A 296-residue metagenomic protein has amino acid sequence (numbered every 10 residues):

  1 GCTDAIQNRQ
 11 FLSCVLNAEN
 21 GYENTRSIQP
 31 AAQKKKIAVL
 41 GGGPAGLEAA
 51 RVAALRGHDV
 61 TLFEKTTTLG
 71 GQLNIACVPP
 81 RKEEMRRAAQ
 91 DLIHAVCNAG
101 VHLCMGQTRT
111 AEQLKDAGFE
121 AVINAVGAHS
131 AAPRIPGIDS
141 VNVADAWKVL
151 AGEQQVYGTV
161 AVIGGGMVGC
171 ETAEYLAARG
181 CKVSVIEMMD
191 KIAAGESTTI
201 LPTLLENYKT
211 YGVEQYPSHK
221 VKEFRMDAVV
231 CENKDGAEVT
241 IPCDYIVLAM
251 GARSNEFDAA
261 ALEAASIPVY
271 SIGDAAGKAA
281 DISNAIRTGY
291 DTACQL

Functional and structural regions predicted by a protein language model:
G1-K34: Cysteine-cluster motifs in flexible loop/terminal segments that predominantly coordinate metals
G1-Q7, E19, C97, V101 (+2 more regions): Generic secondary-structure signature for well-ordered alpha-helical cores
T3-L12, N124-R134: Proline-centered turn/helix-capping motifs that create local helix->coil transitions or kinks
L16-N20, N24-R26, L69-G71, I75 (+1 more regions): Membrane-interfacial segments at transmembrane helix termini in multi-pass membrane proteins
A31-K65, L69, C104-G118, V126-I135 (+4 more regions): Rossmann-like dinucleotide/flavin-binding elements
G71-F119, E196-H219: N-terminal Rossmann-like dinucleotide/flavin-binding domain of flavoprotein oxidoreductases that bind FAD/FMN
V143: Gly/Ser-rich helix-loop-strand patches that form or flank binding pockets for ribonucleotide-derived cofactors
